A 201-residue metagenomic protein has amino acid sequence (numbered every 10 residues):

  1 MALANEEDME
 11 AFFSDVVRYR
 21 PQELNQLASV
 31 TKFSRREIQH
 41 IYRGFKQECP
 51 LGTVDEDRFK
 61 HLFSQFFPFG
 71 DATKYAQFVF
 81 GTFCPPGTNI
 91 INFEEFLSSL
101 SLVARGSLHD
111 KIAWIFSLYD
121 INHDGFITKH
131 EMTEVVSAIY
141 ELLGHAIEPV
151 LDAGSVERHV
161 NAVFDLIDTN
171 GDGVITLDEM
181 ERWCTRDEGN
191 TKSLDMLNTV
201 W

Functional and structural regions predicted by a protein language model:
M1-A28, K32: Cytosolic, low-complexity regulatory segments enriched in Ser/Pro/Gly with interspersed Lys/Arg in eukaryotic signaling
A11, N25, E157, G171-W201: C-terminal interaction modules of eukaryotic adaptor/scaffold proteins
S34-R36: N-terminal low-complexity tails and the immediately adjacent first alpha-helix of the next domain/coiled-coil
I38-E56, L62-F67, T73-S101, H109-H123 (+2 more regions): Primarily EF-hand calcium-binding motifs
T53-D57, V136-I139: HEAT-repeat alpha-solenoid elements in large eukaryotic scaffold proteins
H61, F66-F67, S98, A104 (+3 more regions): Conserved beta-strand elements of beta-rich interaction domains across eukaryotes, especially beta-propellers
I115-A138: A contiguous pocket-lining binding segment that forms or flanks enzyme active sites
V136-E157: Strongly charged, low-complexity linkers/loops
